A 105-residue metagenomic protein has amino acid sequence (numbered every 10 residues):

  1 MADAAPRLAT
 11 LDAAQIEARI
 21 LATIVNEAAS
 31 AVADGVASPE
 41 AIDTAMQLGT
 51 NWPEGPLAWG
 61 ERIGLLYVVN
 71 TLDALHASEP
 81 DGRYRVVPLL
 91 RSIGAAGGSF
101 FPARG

Functional and structural regions predicted by a protein language model:
M1-G105: NAD(P)-dependent Rossmann-like dehydrogenase/reductase catalytic/cofactor-binding core
